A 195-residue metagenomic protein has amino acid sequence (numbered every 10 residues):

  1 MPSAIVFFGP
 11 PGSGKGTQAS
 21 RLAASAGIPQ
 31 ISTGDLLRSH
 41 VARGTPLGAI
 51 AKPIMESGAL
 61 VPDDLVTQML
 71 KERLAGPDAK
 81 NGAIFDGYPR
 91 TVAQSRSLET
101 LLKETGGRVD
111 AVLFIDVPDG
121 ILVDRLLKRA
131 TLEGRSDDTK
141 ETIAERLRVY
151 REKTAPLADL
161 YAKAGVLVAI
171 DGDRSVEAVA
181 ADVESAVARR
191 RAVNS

Functional and structural regions predicted by a protein language model:
M1-S195: Glycine-rich phosphate-binding loop of ATP-dependent small-molecule kinases
